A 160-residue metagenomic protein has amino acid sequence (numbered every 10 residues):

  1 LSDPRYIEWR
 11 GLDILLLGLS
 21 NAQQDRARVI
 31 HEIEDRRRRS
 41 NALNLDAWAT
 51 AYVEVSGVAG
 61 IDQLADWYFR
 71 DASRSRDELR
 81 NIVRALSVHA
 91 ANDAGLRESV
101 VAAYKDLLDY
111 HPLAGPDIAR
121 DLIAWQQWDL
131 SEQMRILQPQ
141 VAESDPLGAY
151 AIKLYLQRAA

Functional and structural regions predicted by a protein language model:
L1-S2, A22-R36, G57-F69, A94-D106 (+1 more regions): Amphipathic alpha-helical scaffolding segments comprising HEAT/armadillo-like alpha-solenoid repeats
L1-S2, R158-A160: Short, intrinsically disordered, charge-balanced linker/junction segments flanking boundaries in proteins
E8-A22, L43-S56, D77-D93, G115-W125 (+1 more regions): Structural detector for internal amphipathic alpha-helices that build alpha-solenoid repeat scaffolds
R38, V53, F69-A72, L108-D109 (+2 more regions): Alpha-solenoid HEAT/Armadillo repeat architecture
N41-A42, R76, Y104-L113, W128-R135 (+1 more regions): Amphipathic alpha-helical segments within extended alpha-helical solenoids and repeat-rich scaffolds in large
Y68-D71, L86-H89, A102-L108, A119-R120: Short secondary-structure capping micro-motifs at structural edges
Y110, W125-W128, L137-Q140, Y155-A159: Hydrophobic alpha-helical segments
